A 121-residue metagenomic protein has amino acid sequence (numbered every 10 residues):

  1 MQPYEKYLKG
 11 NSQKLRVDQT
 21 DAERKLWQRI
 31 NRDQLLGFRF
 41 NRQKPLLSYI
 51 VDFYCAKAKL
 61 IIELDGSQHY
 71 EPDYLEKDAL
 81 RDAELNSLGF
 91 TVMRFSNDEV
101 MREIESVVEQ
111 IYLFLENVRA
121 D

Functional and structural regions predicted by a protein language model:
M1-F38, S87, V118-D121: Solvent-exposed, charged helical/coil patches that constitute nucleic-acid or partner-interaction surfaces
L15-R16, L47-E116: Basic, amphipathic alpha-helical patches used to engage nucleic acids or provide basic targeting signals, exemplified
G37-F40, V92: Residue-level detector of short coil/turn "hinge" positions at structural boundaries
R42-K44: Short acidic-hydrophobic surface loop/beta-edge motif
